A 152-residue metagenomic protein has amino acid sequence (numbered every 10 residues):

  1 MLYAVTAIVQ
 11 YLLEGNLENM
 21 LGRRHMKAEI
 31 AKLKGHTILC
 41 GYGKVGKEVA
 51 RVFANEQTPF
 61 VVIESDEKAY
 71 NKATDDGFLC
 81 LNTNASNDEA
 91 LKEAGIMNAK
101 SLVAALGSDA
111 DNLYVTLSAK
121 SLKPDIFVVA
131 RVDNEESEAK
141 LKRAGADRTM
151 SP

Functional and structural regions predicted by a protein language model:
M1-P152: Cytosolic regulatory regions of ion transport systems
